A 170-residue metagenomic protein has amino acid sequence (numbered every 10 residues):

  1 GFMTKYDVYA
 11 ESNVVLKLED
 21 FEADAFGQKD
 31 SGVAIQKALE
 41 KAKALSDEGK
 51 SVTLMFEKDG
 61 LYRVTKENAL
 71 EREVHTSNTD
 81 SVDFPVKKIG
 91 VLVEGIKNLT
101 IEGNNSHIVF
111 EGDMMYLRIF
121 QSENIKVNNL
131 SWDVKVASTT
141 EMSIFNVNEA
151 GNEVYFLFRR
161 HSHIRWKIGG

Functional and structural regions predicted by a protein language model:
G1, D7-V8, D133-V136: Extracellular, surface-exposed passenger/stalk and repeat segments of large secreted bacterial proteins
G1-K5, K41, F156: Short intrinsically disordered, low-complexity coil segments enriched in acidic
M3-I35, G60: Right-handed parallel beta-helix/beta-solenoid
A10, T100, G169-G170: Short, intrinsically disordered, charge-balanced linker/junction segments flanking boundaries in proteins
N13-V15, T53, N124: A residue-level signal for beta-strand positions that form part of recognition/binding surfaces within mature
F21-F26, Q36-L39, K43, E48-L99 (+2 more regions): N-terminal extracellular ligand-recognition/capping segment immediately after the signal peptide
M114-G170: Right-handed parallel beta-helix
